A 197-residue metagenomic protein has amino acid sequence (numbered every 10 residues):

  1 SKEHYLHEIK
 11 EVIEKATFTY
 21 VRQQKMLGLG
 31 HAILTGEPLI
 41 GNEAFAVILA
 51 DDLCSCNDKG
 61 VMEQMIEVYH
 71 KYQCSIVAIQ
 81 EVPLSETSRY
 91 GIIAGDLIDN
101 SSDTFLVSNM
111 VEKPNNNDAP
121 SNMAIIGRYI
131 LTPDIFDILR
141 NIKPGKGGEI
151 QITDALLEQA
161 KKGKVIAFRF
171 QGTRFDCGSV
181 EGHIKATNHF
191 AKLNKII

Functional and structural regions predicted by a protein language model:
S1-L49, L53-S55: Conserved N-terminal catalytic core of the sugar/cofactor nucleotidyltransferase
Y5-A16, V68, L97-S101, E158-A160: Short, conserved catalytic or adaptor-binding loops enriched in Gly and charged residues
K15-T17, G41-A44, H70-S75, K162-G163: Short coil/turn connectors at secondary-structure junctions
L53-D137, I142, K146: Conserved core of the sugar-phosphate nucleotidyltransferase
V68-Y72, S102, A119, L131-I197: Terminal amphipathic alpha-helical/low-complexity segments used for targeting or macromolecular assembly
